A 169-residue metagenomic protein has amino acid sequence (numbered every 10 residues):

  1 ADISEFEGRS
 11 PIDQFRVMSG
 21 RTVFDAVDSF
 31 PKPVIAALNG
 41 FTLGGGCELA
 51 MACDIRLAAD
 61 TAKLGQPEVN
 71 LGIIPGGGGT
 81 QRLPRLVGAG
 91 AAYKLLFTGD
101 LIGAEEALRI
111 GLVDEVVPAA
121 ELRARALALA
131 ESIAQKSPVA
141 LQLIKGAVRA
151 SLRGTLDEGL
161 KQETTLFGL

Functional and structural regions predicted by a protein language model:
A1-A26, T42, N70-G72, T155: Glycine- (often His-adjacent) and acidic-residue-rich active-site loop that binds/positions the CoA thioester
D2, P33, A50, L83 (+2 more regions): Terminal peptide-recognition signature
E5, E48, E68, E106 (+2 more regions): Acidic-residue sensor for enzyme active/binding pockets
G8, F97, R109, P118 (+1 more regions): Phosphate-coordinating loops and pocket residues in cytosolic domains that bind phosphorylated ligands
V23-S29, A37, L43-F97, I110 (+2 more regions): CoA-thioester-processing core
L57-A62, G90, A104, V113-K161 (+1 more regions): C-terminal long alpha-helix characteristic of the crotonase
D100: Flexible coil/turn residues that form the inter-helical turn or adjacent wing/linker of helix-turn-helix
